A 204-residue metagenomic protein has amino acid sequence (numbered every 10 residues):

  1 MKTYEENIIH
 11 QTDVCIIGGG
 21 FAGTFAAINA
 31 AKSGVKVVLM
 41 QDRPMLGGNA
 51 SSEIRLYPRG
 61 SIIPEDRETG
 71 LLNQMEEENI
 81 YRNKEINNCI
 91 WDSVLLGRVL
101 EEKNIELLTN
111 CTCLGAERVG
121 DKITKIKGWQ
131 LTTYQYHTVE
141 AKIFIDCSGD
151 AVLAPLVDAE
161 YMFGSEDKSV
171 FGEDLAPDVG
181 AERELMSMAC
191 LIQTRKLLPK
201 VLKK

Functional and structural regions predicted by a protein language model:
T3-Y4, I9-Q11, N29, V35-K36 (+5 more regions): Conserved N-terminal/central alpha/beta ligand/cofactor-binding core
H10-T12, Y134-I143: Core beta-strand elements of the Rossmann-like FAD/NAD(P) dinucleotide-binding domain in flavoenzyme oxidoreductases
I17, V139-S148: Short hydrophobic core segments
I17-G18, M40: Conserved N-terminal Rossmann-fold NAD(P)-binding element of oxidoreductases
G23: N-terminal Rossmann-fold NAD(P) dinucleotide-binding loop
E117-T138: Conserved beta-strand-loop-beta-strand element in the redox core of flavoprotein oxidoreductases
D146-L202: Glycine-rich loop(s) and the adjacent beta-strand/alpha-helix scaffold that form part
